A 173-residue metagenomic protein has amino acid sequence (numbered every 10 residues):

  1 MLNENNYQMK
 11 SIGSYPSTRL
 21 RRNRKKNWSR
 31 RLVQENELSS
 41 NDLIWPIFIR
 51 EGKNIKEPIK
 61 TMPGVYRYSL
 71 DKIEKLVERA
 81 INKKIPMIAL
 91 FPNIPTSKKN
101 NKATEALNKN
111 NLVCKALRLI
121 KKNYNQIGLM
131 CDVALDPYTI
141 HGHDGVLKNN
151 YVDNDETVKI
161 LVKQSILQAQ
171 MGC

Functional and structural regions predicted by a protein language model:
L2-Q34: N-terminal amphipathic/basic leader segments beginning at the initiator methionine
K10, S14, S39-I44, R50-C173: Alpha/beta enzyme core
